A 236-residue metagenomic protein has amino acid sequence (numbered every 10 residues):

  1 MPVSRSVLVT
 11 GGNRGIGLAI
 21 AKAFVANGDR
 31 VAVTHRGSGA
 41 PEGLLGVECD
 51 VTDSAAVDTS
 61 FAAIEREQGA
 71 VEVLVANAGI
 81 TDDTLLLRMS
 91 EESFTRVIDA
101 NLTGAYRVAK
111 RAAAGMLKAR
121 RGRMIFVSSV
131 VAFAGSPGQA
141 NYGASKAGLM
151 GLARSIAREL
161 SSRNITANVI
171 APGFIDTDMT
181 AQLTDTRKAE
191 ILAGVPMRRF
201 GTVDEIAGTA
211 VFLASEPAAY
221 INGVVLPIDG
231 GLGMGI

Functional and structural regions predicted by a protein language model:
N13-R14: Conserved glycine-rich cofactor-binding loop
L85-L86, S90-I98, T180, I191: Substrate-binding pocket helix/loop in short-chain dehydrogenase/reductase
L87, A134-A140, S162-R163, R198 (+1 more regions): Active-site loop immediately N-terminal to the catalytic Tyr-X3-Lys motif of short-chain dehydrogenase/reductase
A109, S145, A153: Active-site helix of classical SDR
A114, R158-S162, A219: Alpha-helical segment proximal to the catalytic Tyr-Lys
S129: Residue(s) in the substrate-gating loop at a strand-loop-helix junction that position the organic substrate next
A134, V211, N222-I236: Short C-terminal tail/terminal secondary-structure segment of NAD(P)H-dependent dehydrogenase/reductase domains
